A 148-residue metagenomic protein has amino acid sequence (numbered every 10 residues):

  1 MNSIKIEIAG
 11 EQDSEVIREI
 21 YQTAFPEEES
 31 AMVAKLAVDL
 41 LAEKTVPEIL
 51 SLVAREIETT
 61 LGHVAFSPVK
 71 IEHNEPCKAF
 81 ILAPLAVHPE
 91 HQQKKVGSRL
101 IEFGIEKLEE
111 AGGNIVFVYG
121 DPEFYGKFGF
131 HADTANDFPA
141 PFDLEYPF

Functional and structural regions predicted by a protein language model:
I4-I17: A short beta-loop-alpha structural element at the N-terminal edge of CoA-dependent acyl/N-acetyltransferase catalytic
S14, A24-I57, L61-K70: Active-site rim helix/loop that mediates acceptor-substrate recognition in acyltransferases
I49, E145-F148: Short hydrophobic/aromatic beta-strand or adjacent loop that forms the aromatic wall/cage of a ligand/substrate-binding
S67, L100-G104, A132-N136: Short acidic (Asp/Glu) patches
K70-L82, Q92, A111: A conserved beta-turn-beta hairpin within the catalytic core of GNAT-like acetyltransferases that forms part
L82, V87, Q93-E106, V118: Conserved acetyl-CoA-binding loop-helix of GNAT-fold acetyltransferases
E110-L144: Conserved active-site alpha-helix within GNAT-family acetyltransferase domains
